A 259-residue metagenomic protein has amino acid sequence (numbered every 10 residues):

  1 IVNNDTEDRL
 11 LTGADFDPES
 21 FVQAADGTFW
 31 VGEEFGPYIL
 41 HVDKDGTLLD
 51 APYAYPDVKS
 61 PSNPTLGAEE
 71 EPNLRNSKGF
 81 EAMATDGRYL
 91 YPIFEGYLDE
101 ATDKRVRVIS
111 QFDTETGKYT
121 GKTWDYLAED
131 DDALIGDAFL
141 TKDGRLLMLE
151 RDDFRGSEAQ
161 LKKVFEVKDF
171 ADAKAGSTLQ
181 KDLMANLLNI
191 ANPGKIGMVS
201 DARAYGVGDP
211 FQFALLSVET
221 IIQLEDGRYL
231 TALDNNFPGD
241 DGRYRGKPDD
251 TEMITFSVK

Functional and structural regions predicted by a protein language model:
I1-K259: Sequence/structural signature of beta-propeller domains
